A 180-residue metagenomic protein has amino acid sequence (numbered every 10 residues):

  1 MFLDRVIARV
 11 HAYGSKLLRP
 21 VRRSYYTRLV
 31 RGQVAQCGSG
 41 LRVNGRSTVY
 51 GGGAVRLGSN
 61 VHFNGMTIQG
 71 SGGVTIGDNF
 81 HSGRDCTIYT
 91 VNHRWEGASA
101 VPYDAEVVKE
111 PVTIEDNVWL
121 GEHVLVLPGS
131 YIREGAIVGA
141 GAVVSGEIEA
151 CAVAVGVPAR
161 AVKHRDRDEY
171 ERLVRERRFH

Functional and structural regions predicted by a protein language model:
M1-Q33, G38-G40, N79, D85 (+5 more regions): Terminal amphipathic alpha-helical/low-complexity segments used for targeting or macromolecular assembly
Y25, S71, G139: Short, conserved clusters of charged catalytic residues that mark active-site and nucleotide-handling motifs
Q33, D78, D104, V144-S145: Short secondary-structure boundary/capping segments
N44: Conserved tryptophan-centered aromatic signature that marks the ligand-binding surface of SH3 and related Trp-rich
S47-L57, H62-Y131, V157, R165-R167 (+1 more regions): Flexible, glycine/small-residue-enriched loop-and-beta-strand segment within the central core of proteins
H62, W119, I137, V143 (+1 more regions): Short-chain dehydrogenase/reductase
V74, A142, A150-A152, R160: Glycine-centered loop/turn positions within well-structured domains that cap or flank conserved ligand/cofactor-binding
G121-I137, A142-E147: Beta-rich strand-turn-strand
